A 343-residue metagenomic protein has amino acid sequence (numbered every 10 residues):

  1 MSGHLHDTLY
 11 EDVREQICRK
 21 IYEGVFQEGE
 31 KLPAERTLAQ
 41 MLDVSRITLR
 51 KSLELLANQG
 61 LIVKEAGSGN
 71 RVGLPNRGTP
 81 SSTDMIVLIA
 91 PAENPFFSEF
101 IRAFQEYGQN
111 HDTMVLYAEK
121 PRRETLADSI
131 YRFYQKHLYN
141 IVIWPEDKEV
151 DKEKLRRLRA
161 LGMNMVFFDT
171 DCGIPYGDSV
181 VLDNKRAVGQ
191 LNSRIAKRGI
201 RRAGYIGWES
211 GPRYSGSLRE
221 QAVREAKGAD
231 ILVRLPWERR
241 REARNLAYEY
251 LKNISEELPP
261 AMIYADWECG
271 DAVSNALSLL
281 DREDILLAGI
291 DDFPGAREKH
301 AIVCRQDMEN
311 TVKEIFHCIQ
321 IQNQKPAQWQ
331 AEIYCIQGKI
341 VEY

Functional and structural regions predicted by a protein language model:
M1-M41, E124, R132: Extreme N-terminal segment that seeds HTH/winged-HTH DNA-binding domains in transcriptional regulators
L5-H6, E30, K64-E93: N-terminal helix-turn-helix/winged-helix DNA-binding helices and compositionally similar short basic alpha-helical
E11-D12, E23, N76-Y139: Amphipathic helical "hinge" segments at domain boundaries
Q16, K252-Y343: Flexible loop/turn connectors
E28-K64: N-terminal helix-turn-helix
D147-A187, D291-A301: Flexible loop/hinge segments that line or gate small-molecule binding clefts
Y176-Y205, A243-E249, R305-P326: Hydrophobic alpha-helical segments within soluble ligand-binding/sensing domains
Q190-I231, Q328-Y343: An alpha-beta-alpha
